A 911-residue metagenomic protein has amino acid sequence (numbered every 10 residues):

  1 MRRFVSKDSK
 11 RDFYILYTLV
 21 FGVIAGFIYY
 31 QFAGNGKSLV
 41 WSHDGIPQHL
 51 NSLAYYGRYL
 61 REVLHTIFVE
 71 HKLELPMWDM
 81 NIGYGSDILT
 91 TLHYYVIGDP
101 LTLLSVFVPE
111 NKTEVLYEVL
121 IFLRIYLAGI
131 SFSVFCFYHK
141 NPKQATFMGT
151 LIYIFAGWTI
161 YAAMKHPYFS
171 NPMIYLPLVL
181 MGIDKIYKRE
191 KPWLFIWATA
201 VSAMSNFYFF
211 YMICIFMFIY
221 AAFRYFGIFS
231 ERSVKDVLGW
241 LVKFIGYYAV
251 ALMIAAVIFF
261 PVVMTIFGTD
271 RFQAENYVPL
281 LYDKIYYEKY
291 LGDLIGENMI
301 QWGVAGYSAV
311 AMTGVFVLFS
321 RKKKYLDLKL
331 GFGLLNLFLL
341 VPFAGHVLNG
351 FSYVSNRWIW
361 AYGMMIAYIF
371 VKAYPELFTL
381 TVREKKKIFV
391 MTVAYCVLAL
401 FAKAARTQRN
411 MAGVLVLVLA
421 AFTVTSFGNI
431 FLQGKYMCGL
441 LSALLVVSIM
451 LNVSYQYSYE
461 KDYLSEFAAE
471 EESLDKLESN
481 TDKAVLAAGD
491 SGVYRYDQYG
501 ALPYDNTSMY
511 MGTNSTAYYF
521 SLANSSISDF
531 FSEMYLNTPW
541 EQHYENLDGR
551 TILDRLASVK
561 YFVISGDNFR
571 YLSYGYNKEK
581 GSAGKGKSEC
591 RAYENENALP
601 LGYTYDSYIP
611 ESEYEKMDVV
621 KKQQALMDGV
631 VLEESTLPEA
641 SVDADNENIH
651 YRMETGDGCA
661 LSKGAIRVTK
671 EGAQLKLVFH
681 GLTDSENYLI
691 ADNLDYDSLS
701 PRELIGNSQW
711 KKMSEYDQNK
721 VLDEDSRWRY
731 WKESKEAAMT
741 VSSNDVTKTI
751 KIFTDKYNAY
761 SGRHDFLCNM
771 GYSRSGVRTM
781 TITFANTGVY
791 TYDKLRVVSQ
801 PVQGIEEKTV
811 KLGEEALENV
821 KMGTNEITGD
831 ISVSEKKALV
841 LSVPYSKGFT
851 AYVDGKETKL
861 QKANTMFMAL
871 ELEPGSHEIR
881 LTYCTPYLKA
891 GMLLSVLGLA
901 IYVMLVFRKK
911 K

Functional and structural regions predicted by a protein language model:
M1-F32, G239, K243, S426-F431 (+2 more regions): Start-transfer (signal-anchor) and selected internal transmembrane alpha helices of multi-pass inner/ER membrane
K7-S9, N646-K911: Active-site-proximal, structured, solvent-exposed surfaces of multi-pass membrane proteins that position macromolecular
I24-A128, F132, L151-M173, I266-R271 (+3 more regions): Membrane-interface coil-to-helix junctions
I46-Y59, L64-T66, P100, W240-G331 (+2 more regions): Periplasmic/ER-lumenal interhelical loops and adjacent helix-loop junctions in multi-pass membrane proteins
I82-Y84, T91-Y94, V446-A469, V485-L556 (+7 more regions): Extracytoplasmic/lumenal acceptor-recognition loop(s) of multi-pass membrane glycoenzymes
L101-V106, I130, T513, A517-D657 (+5 more regions): A cross-kingdom signal targeting lumenal/periplasmic-facing segments of multi-pass membrane and secretory-pathway
I125-H139, K143-I228, W240-V263, G268 (+2 more regions): Membrane-embedded helix bundles of polyisoprenyl
E190, F209, Y325-F343, V347-K476 (+1 more regions): Contiguous transmembrane helix-bundle modules in multi-pass membrane proteins
